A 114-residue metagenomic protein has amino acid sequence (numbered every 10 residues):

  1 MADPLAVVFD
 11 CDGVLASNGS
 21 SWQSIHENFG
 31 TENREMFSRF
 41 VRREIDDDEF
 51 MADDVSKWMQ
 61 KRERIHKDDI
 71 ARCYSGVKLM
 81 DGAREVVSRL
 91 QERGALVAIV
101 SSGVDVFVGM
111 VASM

Functional and structural regions predicted by a protein language model:
M1-S56: Active-site neighborhood of HAD-like aspartate-dependent phosphohydrolases
N28-G30, K61, A112: A generic membrane alpha-helix/interface feature
F40-V41, C73, A98: Short, flexible active-site loop motifs that bind/organize anionic cofactors or intermediates
E44, V77-M80, M114: Residues at alpha-helix boundaries and the short loops/turns that link adjacent helices
E49-E85, R89, R93: Metal-dependent phosphoesterase signature
A83-S113: Substrate-recognition element of Asp-dependent hydrolases with the DxDx(T/V) motif
